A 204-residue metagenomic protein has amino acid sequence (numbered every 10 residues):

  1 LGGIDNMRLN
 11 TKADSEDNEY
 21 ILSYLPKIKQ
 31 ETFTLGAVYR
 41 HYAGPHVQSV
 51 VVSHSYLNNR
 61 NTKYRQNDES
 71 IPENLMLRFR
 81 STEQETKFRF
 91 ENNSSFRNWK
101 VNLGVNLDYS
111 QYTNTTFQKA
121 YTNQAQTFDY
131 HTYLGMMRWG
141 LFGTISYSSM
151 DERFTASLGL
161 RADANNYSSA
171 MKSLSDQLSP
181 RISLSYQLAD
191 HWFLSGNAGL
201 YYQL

Functional and structural regions predicted by a protein language model:
L1-M7, I28-M171: Face-selective signature of the C-terminal outer-membrane beta-barrel domain
N6-D17, N58-R60, T113-A120, Y186 (+1 more regions): Surface-exposed extracellular loop regions of Gram-negative outer-membrane beta-barrel proteins, predominantly
K12, S23-K27: Non-catalytic, glycine-rich low-complexity segments
